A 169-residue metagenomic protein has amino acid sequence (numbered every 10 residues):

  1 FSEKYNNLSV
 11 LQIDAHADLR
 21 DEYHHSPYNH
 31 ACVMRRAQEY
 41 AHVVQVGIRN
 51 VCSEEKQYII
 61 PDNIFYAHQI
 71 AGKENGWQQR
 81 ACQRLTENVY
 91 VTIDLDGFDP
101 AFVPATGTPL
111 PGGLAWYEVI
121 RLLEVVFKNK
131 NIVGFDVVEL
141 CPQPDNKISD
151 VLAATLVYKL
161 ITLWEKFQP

Functional and structural regions predicted by a protein language model:
F1-P169: Conserved alpha-helical scaffold segments that buttress catalytic/binding sites
